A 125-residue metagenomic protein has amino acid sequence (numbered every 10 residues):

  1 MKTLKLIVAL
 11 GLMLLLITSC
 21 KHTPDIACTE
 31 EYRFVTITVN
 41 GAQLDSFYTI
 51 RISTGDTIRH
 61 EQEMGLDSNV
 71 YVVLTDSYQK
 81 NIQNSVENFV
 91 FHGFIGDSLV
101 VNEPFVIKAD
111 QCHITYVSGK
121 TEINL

Functional and structural regions predicted by a protein language model:
M1-K5: Positively charged n-region of N-terminal signal peptides that target proteins for export
L6-G11: Sec-dependent N-terminal signal peptides
L16-S19: C-terminal motif of bacterial Sec signal peptides marking the signal peptidase cleavage site
T23-D25, S98-L125: Extracellular beta-sheet/turn segments enriched in Thr/Pro/Gly and aliphatic residues
A27-T36: Short coil/turn motif common to extracellular beta-sandwich-like domains
T38-T49: Structural motif
Q43-D45, N84, V100: A cross-taxa feature marking solvent-exposed loop/turn segments within ectodomains of secreted and single-pass membrane
Y48-F94: Tryptophan-paired
